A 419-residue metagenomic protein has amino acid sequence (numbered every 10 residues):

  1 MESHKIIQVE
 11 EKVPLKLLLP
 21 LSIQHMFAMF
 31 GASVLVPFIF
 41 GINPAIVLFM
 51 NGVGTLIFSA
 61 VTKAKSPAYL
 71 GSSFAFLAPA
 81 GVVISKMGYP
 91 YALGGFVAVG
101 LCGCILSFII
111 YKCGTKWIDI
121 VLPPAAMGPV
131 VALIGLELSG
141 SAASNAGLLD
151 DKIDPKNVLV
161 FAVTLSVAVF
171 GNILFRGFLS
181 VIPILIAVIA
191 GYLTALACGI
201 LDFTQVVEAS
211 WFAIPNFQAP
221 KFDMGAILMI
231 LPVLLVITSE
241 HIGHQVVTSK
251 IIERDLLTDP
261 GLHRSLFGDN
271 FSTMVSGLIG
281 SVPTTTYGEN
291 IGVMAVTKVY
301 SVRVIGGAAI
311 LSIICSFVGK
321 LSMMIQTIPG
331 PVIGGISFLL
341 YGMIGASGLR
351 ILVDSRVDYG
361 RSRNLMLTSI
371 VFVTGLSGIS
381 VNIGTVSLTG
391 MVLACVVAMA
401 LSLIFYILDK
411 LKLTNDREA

Functional and structural regions predicted by a protein language model:
M1-E2, F30-V34, T164-G171, I182 (+5 more regions): Juxtamembrane interface elements at the cytosolic ends of transmembrane helices in multi-pass membrane proteins
M1-P20, F203-N216, K250-L257, R264-S265 (+1 more regions): Intrinsically disordered, low-complexity non-transmembrane regions of multi-pass membrane transporters
K5-K16, F38-S59, K65, P232-V302: Membrane-embedded helical hairpins/re-entrant loop segments and their flanking transmembrane helices within multi-pass
K16-M29, P155-T164, I182-P183, C198 (+2 more regions): Hydrophobic, membrane-embedded alpha-helices of multi-pass small-molecule transporters
L21-G54, S59-T62, S66-Y91: Transmembrane helix-boundary motif of multi-pass solute transporters/channels
G54-S66, C104-I118, A168-R176, I242-E253 (+2 more regions): C-terminal ends of transmembrane helices
A80-M87, N172, N290-I305, L311-C315: Interfacial segments of multi-pass membrane proteins
S85-T204, A309, I314-D416: Membrane-embedded alpha-helical modules
